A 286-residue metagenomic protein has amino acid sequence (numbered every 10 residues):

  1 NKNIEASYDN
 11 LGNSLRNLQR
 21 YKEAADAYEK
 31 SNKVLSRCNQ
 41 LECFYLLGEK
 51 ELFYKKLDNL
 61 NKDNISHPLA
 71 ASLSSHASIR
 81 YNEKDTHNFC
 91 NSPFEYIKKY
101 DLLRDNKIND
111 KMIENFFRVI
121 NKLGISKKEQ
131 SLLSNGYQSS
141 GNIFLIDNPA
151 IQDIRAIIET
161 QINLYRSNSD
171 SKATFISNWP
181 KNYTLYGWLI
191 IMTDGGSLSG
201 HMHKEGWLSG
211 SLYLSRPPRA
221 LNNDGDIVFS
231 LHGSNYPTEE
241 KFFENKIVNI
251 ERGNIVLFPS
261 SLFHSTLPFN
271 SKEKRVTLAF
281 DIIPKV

Functional and structural regions predicted by a protein language model:
A6-N17, C38-N39: Conserved alpha-helical positions within TPR/SEL1-like repeat arrays
T86-I176: Non-heme Fe(II)/2-oxoglutarate
P149-Q152, A156-E159, N163-L257, L262-V286: Catalytic core of non-heme Fe(II) oxygenases with the double-stranded beta-helix
